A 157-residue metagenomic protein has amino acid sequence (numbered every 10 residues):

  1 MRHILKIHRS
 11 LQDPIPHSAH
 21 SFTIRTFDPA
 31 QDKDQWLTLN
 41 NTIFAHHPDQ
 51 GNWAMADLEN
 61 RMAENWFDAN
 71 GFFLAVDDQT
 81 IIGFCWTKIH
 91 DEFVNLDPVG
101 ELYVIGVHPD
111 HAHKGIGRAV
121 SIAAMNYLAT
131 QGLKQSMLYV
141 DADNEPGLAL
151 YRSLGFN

Functional and structural regions predicted by a protein language model:
M1-R2, K114, R118, A142-N157: Conserved active-site alpha-helix within GNAT-family acetyltransferase domains
M1-S21: Acyl-donor-binding surface of acyltransferase catalytic domains
T23-T38: A short beta-loop-alpha structural element at the N-terminal edge of CoA-dependent acyl/N-acetyltransferase catalytic
H47-I105: A conserved beta-strand-loop-helix scaffold within acyl/acetyltransferase catalytic domains
Y103-A112, D141: A short, internal acetyl-CoA/4′-phosphopantetheine-binding micro-motif in the GNAT/acyltransferase core
A112, S121-A129: A conserved short alpha-helix in the GNAT/GCN5 acetyltransferase fold that borders and helps form the acetyl-CoA
L128-Y139: Conserved GNAT acetyl-CoA-binding A-motif
